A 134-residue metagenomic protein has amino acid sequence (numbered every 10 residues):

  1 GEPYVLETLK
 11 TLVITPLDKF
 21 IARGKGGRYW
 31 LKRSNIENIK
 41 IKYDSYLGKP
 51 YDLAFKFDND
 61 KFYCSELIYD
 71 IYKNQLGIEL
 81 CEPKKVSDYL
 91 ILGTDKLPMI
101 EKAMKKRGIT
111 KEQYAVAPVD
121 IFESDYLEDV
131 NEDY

Functional and structural regions predicted by a protein language model:
G1, G24-G27, G48, G77 (+2 more regions): Residue-identity detector for glycine
G1-L31, Y51-N59: Glycine-rich catalytic cores of cysteine/serine-nucleophile enzymes that process amide/ester linkages in cell-envelope
E2-T8, N38, L97, M104-K106: Short linear motifs at secondary-structure transitions and domain/linker junctions
P3-L6, K40, Q75, D129: Functionally constrained cores in energy, signaling, and assembly domains
D18-I21, I41, E66, G93-D95: Surface-exposed beta-strand edges and their flanking turn/coil or helix-capping segments
I21, I41, L47, D52-A54 (+3 more regions): Homeobox/homeodomain signature
G26-V86: Active-site nucleophile-His-acid catalytic modules used for acyl/amide transfer and hydrolysis across diverse enzymes
S65-Y134: Activation targets extended, charge/polar-rich intrinsically disordered C-terminal tails
